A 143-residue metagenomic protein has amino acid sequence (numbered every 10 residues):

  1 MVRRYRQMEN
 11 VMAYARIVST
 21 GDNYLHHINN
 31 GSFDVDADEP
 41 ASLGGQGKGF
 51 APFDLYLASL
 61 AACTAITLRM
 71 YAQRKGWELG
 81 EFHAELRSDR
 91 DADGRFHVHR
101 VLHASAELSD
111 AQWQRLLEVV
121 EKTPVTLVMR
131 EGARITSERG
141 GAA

Functional and structural regions predicted by a protein language model:
V2-A58, I66-A143: Extended beta-strand/beta-hairpin segments
